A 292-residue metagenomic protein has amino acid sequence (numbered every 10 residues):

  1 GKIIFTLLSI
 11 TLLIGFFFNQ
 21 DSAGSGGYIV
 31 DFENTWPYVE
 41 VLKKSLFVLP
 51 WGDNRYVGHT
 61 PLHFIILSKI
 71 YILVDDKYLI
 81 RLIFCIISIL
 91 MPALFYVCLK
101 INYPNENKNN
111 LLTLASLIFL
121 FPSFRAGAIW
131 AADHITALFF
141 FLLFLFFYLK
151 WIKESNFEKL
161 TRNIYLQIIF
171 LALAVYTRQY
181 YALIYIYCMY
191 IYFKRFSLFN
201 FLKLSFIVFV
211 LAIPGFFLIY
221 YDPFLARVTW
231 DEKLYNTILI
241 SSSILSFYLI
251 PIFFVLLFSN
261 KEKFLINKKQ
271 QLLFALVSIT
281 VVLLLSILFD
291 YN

Functional and structural regions predicted by a protein language model:
G1-F32, L211-I219, V277-D290: Transmembrane signal-anchor helices characteristic of membrane glycosylation enzymes that use polyprenol
Q20-V30, K44-I65, K77-Y78, C85: Membrane-proximal lumenal/periplasmic loop motifs of glycosylation machinery
V57, P61-S68, L73-A93, L112 (+1 more regions): Loop-to-helix entry region of an early transmembrane alpha helix in multi-pass inner-membrane enzymes
Y78, L82-N105, L143, F147: Transmembrane-helix motifs of polytopic, lipid-linked glycan transferases
F95-F121, L138-F139, F157-R162: Transmembrane-helix signature of polytopic, membrane-embedded enzymes that assemble or transfer cell-envelope glycans
A115, N163-R178, Y185-M189, V208-I213: Membrane-interface alpha helices of multi-pass inner-membrane proteins
A126-T136: Short acidic/glycine- and proline-prone juxtamembrane loop motifs at membrane-interface regions of multi-pass membrane
K150-S155, L183-Y220, F224, T229-S241 (+1 more regions): Perimembrane helix-loop-helix junctions
